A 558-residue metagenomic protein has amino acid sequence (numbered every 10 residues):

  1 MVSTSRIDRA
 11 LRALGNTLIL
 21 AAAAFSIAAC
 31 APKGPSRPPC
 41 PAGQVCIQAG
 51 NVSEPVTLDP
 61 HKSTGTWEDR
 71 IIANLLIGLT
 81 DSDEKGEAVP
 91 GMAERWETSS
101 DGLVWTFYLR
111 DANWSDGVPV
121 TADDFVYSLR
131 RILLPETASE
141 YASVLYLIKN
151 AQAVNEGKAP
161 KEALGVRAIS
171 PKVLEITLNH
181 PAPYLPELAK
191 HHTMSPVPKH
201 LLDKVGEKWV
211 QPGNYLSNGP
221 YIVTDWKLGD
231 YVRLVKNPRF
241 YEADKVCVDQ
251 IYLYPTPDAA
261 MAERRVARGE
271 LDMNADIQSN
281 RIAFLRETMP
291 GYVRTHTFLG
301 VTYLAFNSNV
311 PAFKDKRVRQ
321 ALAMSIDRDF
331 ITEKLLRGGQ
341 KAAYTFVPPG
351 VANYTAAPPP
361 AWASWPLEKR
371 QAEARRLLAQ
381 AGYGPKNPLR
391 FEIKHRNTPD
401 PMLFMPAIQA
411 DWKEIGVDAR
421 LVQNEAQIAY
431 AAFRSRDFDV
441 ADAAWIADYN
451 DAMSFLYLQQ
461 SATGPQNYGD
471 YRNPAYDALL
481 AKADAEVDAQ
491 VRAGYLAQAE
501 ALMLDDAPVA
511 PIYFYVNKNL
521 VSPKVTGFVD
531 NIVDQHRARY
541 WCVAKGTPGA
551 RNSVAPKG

Functional and structural regions predicted by a protein language model:
A31, V166-R167, T332, L367 (+4 more regions): Extracytoplasmic/peripheral linker and loop segments enriched in polar/acidic and small residues with frequent Thr/Pro
K33, L228, Q371, R375-A447 (+3 more regions): Ligand/substrate-recognition segments at binding pockets and active sites
G50-S100, R130, N214-S217: N-terminal lobe/hinge region of extracytoplasmic solute-binding protein
E94-A142, E175, R265, A312-K314: Aromatic- and charge-enriched surface segment that lines or borders ligand/interaction sites
L133, L185-L188, R294, N309 (+4 more regions): Periplasmic-binding protein-like
G157-A163, R167, K172, H180-V246 (+5 more regions): Gly/Pro-rich hinge or "lid" segments in bacterial periplasmic/extracellular proteins
W209-P212, P238-F284, Q409, D418-R420: Ligand-site clamp/hinge motif
A342-Q380, T398-L403: Structural transition elements
